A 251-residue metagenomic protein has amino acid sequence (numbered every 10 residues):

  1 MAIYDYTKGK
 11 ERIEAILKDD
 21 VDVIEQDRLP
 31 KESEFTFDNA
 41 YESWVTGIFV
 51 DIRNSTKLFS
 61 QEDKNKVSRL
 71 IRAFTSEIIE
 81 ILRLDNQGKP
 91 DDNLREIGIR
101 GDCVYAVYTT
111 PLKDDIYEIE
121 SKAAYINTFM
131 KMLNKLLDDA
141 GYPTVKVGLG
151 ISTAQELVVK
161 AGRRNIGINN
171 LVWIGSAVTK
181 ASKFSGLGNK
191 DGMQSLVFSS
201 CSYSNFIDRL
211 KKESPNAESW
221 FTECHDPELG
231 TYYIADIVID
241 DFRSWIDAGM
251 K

Functional and structural regions predicted by a protein language model:
M1-S33, K180, G188-K251: Intrinsically disordered, glycine/charged-rich C-terminal tails and inter-domain linkers that flank nucleotidyl cyclase
K31-E118: Catalytic NTP-binding/metal-coordinating core of nucleotidyl cyclase/transferase enzymes
I52, T110, T153, S200-C201: Residues immediately flanking
E80, E118, A124-D139, M193-S195: Acidic, metal/cofactor-coordinating or nucleic-acid-engaging core segments within structured domains
N86-D115, K135-I174: Catalytic core of nucleotidyl cyclases, primarily class III adenylyl/guanylyl cyclases
A123, G175-A181: Amphipathic alpha-helical transducer elements in NTP-driven molecular machines
F184: Mobile, glycine-rich extracellular loop/lid and propeptide segments that shape or gate substrate/ligand access
